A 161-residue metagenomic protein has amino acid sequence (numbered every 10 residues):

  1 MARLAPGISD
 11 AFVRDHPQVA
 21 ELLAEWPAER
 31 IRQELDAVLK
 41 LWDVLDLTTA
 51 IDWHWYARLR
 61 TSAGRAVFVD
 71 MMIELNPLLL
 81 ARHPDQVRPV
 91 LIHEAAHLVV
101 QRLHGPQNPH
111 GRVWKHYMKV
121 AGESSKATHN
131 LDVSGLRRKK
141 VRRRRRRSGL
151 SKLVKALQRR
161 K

Functional and structural regions predicted by a protein language model:
M1-P89, L98-K161: Active-site-proximal or metal-binding-adjacent scaffold patches in catalytic folds
E94: Walker B catalytic acidic pair
